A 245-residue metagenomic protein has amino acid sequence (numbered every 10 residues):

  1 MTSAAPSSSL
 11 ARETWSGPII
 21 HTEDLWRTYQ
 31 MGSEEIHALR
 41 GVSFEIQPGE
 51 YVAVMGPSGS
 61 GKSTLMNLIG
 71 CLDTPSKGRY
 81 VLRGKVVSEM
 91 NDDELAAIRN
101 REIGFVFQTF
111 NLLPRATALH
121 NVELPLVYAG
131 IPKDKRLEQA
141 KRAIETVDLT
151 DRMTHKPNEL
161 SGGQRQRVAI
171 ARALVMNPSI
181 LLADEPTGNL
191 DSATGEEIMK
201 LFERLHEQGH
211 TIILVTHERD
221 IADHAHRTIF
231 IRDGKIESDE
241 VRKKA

Functional and structural regions predicted by a protein language model:
M1-T28, S238-A245: ABC-family P-loop ATPase nucleotide-binding domain
W15-I231, I236: ABC family nucleotide-binding domain
